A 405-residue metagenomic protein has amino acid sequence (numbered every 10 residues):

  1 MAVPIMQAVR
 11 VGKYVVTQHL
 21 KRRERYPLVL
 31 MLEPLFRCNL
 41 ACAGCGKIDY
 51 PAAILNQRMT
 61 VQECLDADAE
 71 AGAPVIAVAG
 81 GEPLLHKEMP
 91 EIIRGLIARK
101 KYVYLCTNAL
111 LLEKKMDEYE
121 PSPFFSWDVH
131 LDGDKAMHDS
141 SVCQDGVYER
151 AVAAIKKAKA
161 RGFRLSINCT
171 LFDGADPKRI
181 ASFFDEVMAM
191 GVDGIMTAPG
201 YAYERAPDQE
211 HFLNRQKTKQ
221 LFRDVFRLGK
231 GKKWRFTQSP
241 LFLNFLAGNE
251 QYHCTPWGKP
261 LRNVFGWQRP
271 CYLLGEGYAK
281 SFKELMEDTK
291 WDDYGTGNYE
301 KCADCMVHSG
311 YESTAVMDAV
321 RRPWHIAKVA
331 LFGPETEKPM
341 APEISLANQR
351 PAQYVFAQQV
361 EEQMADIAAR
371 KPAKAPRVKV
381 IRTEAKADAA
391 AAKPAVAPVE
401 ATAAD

Functional and structural regions predicted by a protein language model:
A2-E118, S122-P123, F332, Q358 (+3 more regions): Conserved alpha-helical substructure of the radical SAM core
L28-E33, Q238-F242, E284-G295: Short, intrinsically disordered, charge-biased short linear motifs at domain edges
L32, F36-N39, G248, T296-Y299: Processing junctions and N-termini across compartments
C38, C42-C45, C254, G266 (+2 more regions): Short cysteine clusters
G44, I48-P51, P260, G277 (+1 more regions): Secreted/processed peptides and extracellular or luminal domains of membrane proteins
I48, A79, H130, A198 (+2 more regions): Conserved residues at the C-terminal ends of beta-strands
M59-T60, D128-D132, S140-K259, N263-F265 (+5 more regions): Radical SAM enzyme [4Fe-4S]-AdoMet core and its adjacent flexible, acidic and glycine-rich loops/tails across
Q268-D405: Flexible mid-to-C-terminal extensions adjoining Fe-S/redox cofactors in radical SAM and related proteins
